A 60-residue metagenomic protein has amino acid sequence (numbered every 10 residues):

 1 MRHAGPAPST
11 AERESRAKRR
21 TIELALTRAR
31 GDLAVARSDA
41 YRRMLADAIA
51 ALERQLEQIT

Functional and structural regions predicted by a protein language model:
M1-L24, D47, A51-T60: Long, non-catalytic architectural segments outside compact domain cores
T10, S38-D39: Short, structured coil/loop segments at alpha-helix boundaries
R30-A34: Amphipathic alpha-helical segments within well-ordered protein domains
